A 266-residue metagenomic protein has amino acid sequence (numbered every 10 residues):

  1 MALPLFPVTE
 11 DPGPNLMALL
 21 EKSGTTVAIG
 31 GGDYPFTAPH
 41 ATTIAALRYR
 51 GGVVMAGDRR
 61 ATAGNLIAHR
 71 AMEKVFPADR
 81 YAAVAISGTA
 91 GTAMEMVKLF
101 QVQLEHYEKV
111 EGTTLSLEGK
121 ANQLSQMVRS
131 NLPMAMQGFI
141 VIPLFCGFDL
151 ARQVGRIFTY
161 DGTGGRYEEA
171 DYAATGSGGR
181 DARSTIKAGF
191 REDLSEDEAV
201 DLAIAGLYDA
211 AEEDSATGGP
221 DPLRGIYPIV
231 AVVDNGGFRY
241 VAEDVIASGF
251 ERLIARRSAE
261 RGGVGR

Functional and structural regions predicted by a protein language model:
M1-R266: Long, low-complexity N-terminal extensions
